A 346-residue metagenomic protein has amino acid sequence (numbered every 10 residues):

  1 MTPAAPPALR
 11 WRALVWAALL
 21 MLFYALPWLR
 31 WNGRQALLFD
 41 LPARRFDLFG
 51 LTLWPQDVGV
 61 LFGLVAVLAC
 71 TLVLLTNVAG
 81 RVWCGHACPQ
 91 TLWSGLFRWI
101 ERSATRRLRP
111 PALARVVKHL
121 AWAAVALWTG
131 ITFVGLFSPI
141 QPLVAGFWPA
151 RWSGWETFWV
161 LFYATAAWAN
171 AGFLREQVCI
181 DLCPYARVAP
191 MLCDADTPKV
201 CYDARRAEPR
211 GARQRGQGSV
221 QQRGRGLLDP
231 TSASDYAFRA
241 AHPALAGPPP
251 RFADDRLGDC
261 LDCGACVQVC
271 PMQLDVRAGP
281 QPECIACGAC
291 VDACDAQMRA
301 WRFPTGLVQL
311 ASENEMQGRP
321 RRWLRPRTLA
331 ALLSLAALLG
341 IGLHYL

Functional and structural regions predicted by a protein language model:
M1-G211, V291, P304-A336, L343-L346: Membrane-embedded alpha-helical bundles of multi-pass integral membrane proteins
A5, Q214-G218, S232: Helix-centric, low-specificity signal for extended rod-like, repetitive segments
W16, V220, D229-T231: Short linear sequence motifs
C84-R102, V178-D194, K199, P230-T231 (+2 more regions): Iron-sulfur cluster-binding cysteine motifs and their immediate structural context in ferredoxin-like electron-transfer
R205-R215, L245-P249, L257: Flexible, glycine/small-residue-enriched loop-and-beta-strand segment within the central core of proteins
G216-G226: Small-residue-biased low-complexity repeat regions
R223, Y236-A237: Terminal, Lys/Arg-rich, intrinsically disordered segments and adjacent short helical elements of membrane-protein
